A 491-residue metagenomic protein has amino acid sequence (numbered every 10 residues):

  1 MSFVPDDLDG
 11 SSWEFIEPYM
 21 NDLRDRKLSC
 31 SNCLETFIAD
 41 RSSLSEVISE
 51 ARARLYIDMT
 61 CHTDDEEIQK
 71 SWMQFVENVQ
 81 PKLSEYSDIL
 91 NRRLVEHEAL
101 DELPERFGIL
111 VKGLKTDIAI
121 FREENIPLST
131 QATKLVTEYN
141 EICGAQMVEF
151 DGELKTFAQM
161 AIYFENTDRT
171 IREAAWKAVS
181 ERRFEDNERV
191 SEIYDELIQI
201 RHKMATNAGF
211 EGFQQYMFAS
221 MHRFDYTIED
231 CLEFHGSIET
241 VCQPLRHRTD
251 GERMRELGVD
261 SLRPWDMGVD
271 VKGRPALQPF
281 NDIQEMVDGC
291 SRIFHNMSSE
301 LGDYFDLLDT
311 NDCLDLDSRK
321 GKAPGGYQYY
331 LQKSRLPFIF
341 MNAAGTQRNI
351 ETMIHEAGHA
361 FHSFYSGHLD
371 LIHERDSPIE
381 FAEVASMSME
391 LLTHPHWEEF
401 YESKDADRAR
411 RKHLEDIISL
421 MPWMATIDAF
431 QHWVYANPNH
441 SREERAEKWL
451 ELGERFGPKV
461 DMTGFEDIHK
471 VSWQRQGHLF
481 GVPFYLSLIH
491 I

Functional and structural regions predicted by a protein language model:
M1-A276, G289: A well-structured
L110, Q214-M217, S261-D266, G325-P337 (+3 more regions): Active-site-adjacent bridging/hinge elements
I120-F121, K177-D186, Y226-L232, V269-P279 (+5 more regions): Glycine- and acidic
A158-R172, P279-I354, H359-S363: Active-site-adjacent "gating/activation" loops or surface patches in catalytic cores
V241, S366, S377-D405, H413 (+1 more regions): Post-HExxH zinc-binding segment in Zn-dependent metallohydrolases
E252, E256, M297-E300, F364-H373 (+2 more regions): Inter-helical turn/loop segments and adjacent helix faces that build the functional surface of alpha-helical bundle
E398-F480: Long, amphipathic alpha-helical stalk/connector segments used for oligomerization, subunit docking, or mechanical
I489-I491: Conserved small/polar residues in nucleotide/adenosyl-binding loops
